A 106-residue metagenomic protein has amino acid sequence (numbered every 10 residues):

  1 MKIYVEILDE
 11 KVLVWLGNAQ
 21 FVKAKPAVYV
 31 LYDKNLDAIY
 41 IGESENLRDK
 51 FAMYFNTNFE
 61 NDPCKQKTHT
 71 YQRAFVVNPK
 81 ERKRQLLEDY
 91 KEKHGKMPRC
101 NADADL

Functional and structural regions predicted by a protein language model:
M1-E45, V77-E88, L106: GIY-YIG nuclease catalytic motif and its immediate N-terminal context
V28-L31, S44-E92: Conserved short loop/helix modules at catalytic or binding sites in compact beta-alpha or helix-hairpin-helix contexts
K93-D105: Coupling/hinge elements of helicase-like and P-loop NTPase modules
